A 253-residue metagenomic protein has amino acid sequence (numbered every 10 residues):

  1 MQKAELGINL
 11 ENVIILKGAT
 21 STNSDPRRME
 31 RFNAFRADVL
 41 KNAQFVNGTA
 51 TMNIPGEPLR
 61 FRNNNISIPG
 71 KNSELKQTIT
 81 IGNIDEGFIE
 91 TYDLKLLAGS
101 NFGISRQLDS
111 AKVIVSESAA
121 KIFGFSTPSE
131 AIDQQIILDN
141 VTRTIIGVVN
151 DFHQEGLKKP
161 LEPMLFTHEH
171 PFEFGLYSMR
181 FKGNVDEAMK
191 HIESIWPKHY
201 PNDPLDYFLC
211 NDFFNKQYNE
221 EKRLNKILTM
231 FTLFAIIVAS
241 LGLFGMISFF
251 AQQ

Functional and structural regions predicted by a protein language model:
M1-N12, S248: Alpha-helical transmembrane segments
E5-G7, P55-E57, A235-V238: AMP-binding (ANL) adenylation modules
E5-G7, R28, P171: Flexible acidic/glycine-rich loop/turn elements at helix↔coil and beta-strand↔loop transitions within catalytic cores
L10-R36: Short extracytoplasmic
R31-E220: Mid-to-C-terminal secondary-structure elements that act as membrane-proximal/extracytoplasmic interface segments
E117, L209, L228-F231, L241: Residue-level recognition of transmembrane alpha-helices in multi-pass small-molecule transporters/permeases
N219-A235: N-terminal membrane-entry
L241-Q253: Intracellular coupling helices
